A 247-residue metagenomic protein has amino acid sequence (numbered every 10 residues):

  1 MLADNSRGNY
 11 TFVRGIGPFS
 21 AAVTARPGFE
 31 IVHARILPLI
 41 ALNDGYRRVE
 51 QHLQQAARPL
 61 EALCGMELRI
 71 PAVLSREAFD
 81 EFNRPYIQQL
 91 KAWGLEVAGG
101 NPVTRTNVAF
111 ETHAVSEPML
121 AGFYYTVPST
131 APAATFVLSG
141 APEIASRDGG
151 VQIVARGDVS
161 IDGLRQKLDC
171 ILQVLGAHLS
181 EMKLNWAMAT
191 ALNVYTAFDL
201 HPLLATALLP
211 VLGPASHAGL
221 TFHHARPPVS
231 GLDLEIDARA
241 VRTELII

Functional and structural regions predicted by a protein language model:
M1-I247: Short, polar/acidic, helix-capping and beta-turn segments at strand->helix junctions that line the mouths
